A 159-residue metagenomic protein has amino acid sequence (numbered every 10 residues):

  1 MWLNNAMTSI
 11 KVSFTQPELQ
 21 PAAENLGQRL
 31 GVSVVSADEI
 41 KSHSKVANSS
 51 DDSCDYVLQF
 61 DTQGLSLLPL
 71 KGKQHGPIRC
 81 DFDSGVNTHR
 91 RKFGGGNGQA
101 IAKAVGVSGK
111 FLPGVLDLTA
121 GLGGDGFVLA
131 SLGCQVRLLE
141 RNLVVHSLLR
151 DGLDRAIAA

Functional and structural regions predicted by a protein language model:
W2-G114, S131, D154: S-adenosyl-L-methionine
V115, L138: Generic enzyme active-site microenvironment
L118: Conserved beta-strand/loop positions that form the S-adenosyl-L-methionine
L122-C134: Conserved SAM-binding loop of SAM-dependent methyltransferases across substrates and taxa, primarily the Class I
L139-A159: S-adenosyl-L-methionine
